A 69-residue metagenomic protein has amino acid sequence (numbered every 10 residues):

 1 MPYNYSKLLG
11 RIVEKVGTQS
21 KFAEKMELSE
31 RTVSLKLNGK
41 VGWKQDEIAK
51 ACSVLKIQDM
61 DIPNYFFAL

Functional and structural regions predicted by a protein language model:
M1-G17, K25: A short, Lys/Arg-rich alpha-helix, primarily the initiator
G10, N38-K40, A49, F67: Residue-level detection of the helix-turn-helix DNA-binding "recognition helix"
V16, G42-Q45: Residue at a beta-strand N-cap/secondary-structure junction
V16-L35: Short alpha-helical DNA-recognition segment
K44-I62: DNA major-groove recognition helix of helix-turn-helix/homeodomain DNA-binding modules
I62-L69: Short amphipathic recognition helices of helix-turn-helix/homeodomain-type DNA-binding modules
